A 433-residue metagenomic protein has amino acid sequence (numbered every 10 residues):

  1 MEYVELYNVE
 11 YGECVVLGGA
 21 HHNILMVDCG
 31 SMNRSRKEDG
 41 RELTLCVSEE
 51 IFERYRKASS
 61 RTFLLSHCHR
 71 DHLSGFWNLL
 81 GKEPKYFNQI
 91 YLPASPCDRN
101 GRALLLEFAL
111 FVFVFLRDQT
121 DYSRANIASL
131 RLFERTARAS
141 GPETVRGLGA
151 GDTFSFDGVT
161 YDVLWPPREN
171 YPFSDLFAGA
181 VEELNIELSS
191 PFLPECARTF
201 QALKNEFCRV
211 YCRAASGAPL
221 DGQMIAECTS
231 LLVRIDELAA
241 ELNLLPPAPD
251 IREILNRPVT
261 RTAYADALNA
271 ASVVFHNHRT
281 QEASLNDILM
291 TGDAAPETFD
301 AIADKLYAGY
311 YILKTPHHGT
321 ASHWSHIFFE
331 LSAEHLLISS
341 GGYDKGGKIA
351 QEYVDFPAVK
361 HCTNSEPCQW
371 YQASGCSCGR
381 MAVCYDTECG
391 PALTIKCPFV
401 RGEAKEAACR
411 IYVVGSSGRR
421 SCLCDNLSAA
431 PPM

Functional and structural regions predicted by a protein language model:
M1-S59, T262, D266-E297: Conserved beta-strand hairpin/beta-sheet module of binuclear metal-dependent hydrolase folds, prominently
E2, K82-D287, C376-M433: Flexible, acidic/histidine-containing loops and adjacent segments that form or flank the divalent-metal
Y11-E13, N33-R34, C68-S74, C97-N100 (+5 more regions): Active-site environment of divalent metal-dependent phosphoester hydrolases
G18-A20, R54-S59, P84-Y86, R138 (+5 more regions): Flexible, charged surface loops at secondary-structure boundaries
H22-L64, S74-K85, S174-N205, A294-G309: Pre-active-site segment of Zn-dependent metallo-hydrolases
M26-G30, S59-D71, Y91-S95, I288-P296 (+3 more regions): Active-site neighborhood of phospho(di)ester-bond hydrolases with catalytic His/Asp-centered motifs
K37-F52, F76, F111-R135, T298 (+1 more regions): Well-ordered, non-membrane alpha-helical segments in soluble/globular domains
C97, G101, G309-Y385, A392: Long, structured stretches of catalytic cores involved in phosphate-ester chemistry, encompassing
